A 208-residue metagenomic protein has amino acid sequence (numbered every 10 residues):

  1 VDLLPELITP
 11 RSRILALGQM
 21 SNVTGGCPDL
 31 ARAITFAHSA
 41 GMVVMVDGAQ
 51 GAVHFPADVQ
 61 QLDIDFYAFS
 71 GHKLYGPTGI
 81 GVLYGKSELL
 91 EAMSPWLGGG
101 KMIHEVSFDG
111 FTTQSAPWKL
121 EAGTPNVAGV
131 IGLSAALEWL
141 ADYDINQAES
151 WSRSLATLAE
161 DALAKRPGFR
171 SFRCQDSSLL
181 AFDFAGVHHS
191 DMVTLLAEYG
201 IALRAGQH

Functional and structural regions predicted by a protein language model:
V1-H208: Pyridoxal 5′-phosphate
